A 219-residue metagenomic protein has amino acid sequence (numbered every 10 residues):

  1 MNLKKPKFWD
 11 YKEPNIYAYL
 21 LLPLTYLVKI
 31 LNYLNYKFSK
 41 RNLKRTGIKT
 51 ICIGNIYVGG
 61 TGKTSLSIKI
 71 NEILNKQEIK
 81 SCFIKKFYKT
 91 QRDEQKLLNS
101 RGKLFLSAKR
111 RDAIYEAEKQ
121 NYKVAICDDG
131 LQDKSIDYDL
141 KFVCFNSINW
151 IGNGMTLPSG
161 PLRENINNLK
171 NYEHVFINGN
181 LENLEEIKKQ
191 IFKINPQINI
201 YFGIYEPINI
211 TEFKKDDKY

Functional and structural regions predicted by a protein language model:
N2-K49: A transmembrane-helix-recognition feature enriched in membrane-embedded lipid enzymes and envelope glyco-/phospholipid
L3, N75, N99: Anion (oxyanion) recognition and catalysis
Y36-T90, K218-Y219: Walker A (P-loop) phosphate-binding motif
G54, K85, F145, G179 (+1 more regions): Short beta-strand/turn micro-motifs composed of small residues that flank or help shape donor/cofactor-binding pockets
I79-S81, L104, K141, I200: Hydrophobic anchor at the start of a short beta-strand that flanks the dinucleotide cofactor-binding loop
I84-K86, S107-K109, G203-Y205: Conserved beta-strand termini and adjacent loop/short-helix elements that scaffold enzyme active sites in alpha/beta
K89-N195: Phosphate/Mg2+-binding loops and adjacent switch elements in nucleotide/diphosphate-handling enzyme cores
I177-Y219: Residues lining hydrophobic/aromatic ligand-binding pockets adjacent to catalytic sites
